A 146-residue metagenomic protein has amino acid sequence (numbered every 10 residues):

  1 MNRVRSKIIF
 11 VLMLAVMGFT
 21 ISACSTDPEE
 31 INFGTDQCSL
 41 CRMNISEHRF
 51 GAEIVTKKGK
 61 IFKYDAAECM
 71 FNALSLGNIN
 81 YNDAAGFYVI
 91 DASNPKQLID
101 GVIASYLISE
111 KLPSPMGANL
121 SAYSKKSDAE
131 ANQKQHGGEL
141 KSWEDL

Functional and structural regions predicted by a protein language model:
M1-V11: Bacterial N-terminal signal peptides that target proteins for export
F19-A23: C-terminal motif of bacterial Sec signal peptides marking the signal peptidase cleavage site
S25-D27: Bacterial signal peptide processing site
G34: Short metal-coordination and nucleic-acid-contact micro-motifs, chiefly zinc-binding Cys/His arrays
Q37: The −1 position to Zn-ligating cysteines in a subset of zinc-ribbon hairpins
L40-I79: Post-signal-peptide N-terminal segment of Sec-exported extracytoplasmic proteins
H48-V55, I99-P115: Short aromatic-glycine-(Arg/Gly/Cys) micro-motifs in beta-strand/loop hairpins
L120-L146: C-terminal partner/receptor-binding element of secreted or periplasmic proteins
